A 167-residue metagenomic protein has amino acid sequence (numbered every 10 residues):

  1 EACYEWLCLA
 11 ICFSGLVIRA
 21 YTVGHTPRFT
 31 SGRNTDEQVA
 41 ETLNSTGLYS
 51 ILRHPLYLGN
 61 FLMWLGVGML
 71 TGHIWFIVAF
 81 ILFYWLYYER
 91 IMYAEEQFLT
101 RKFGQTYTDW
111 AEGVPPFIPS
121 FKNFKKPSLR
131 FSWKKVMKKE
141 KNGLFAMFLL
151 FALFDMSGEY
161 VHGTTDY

Functional and structural regions predicted by a protein language model:
E1, M69, L150-D166: Juxtamembrane "helix exit" motif at the C-terminal ends of alpha-helical transmembrane segments in multi-pass membrane
E1-Y4, T46-Y84, Y88: Long, highly hydrophobic alpha-helical transmembrane signal-anchor segments
A2-L9, M137-K141: Membrane-water interface of alpha-helical transmembrane segments
L7-V17, L62-L65, V78-L82, L86 (+1 more regions): Lipid-exposed faces of alpha-helical membrane segments in multi-pass integral membrane proteins
C12-F29, Y84-K102, A152-E159: Transmembrane alpha-helical segments that form the membrane-embedded catalytic/substrate-channel core of multi-pass
T30-I51: Juxtamembrane helix-capping/reentrant segments at transmembrane boundaries
G47-G59, K122-L149: Loop-to-transmembrane boundary segments
Q97-K138: Membrane-proximal soluble regions of multi-pass membrane proteins
